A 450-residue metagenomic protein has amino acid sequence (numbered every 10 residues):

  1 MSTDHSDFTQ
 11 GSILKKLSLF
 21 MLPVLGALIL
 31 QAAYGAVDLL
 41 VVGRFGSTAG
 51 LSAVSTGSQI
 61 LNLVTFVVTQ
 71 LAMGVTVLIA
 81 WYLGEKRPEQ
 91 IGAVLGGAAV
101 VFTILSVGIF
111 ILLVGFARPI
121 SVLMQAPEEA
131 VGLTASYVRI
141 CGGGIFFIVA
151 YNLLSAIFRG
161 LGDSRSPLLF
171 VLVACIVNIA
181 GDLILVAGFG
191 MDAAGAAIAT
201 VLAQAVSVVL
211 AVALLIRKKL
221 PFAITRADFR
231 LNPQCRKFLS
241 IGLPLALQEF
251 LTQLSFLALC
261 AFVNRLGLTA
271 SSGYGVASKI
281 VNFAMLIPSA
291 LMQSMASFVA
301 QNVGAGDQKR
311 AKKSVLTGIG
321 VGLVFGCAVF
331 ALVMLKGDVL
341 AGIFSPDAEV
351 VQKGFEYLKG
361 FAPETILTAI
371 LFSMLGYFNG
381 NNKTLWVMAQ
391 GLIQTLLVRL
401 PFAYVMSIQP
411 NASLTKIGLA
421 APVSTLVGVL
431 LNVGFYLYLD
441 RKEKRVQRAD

Functional and structural regions predicted by a protein language model:
M1-M21, I79-F146, G188-L243, V299-E364 (+1 more regions): Short alpha-helical transmembrane segments in multi-pass integral membrane proteins
F8-L40, R44-F45, Q59-G74, L78 (+7 more regions): N-terminal transmembrane alpha-helices
L19-D38, I140, A174, A203-S207 (+4 more regions): Transmembrane helical elements of multi-pass membrane transporters/channels
V24, L28, L40, V77 (+15 more regions): Transmembrane alpha-helix boundary and packing residues in multipass membrane permease domains and related
I29, A33-S52, S121-E128, I184-M191 (+4 more regions): Helix-terminus/linker motif at the lipid-water interface of multi-pass membrane proteins
L51-I111, I148-P167, G273-G337, T368-Q390: Small-residue-rich hydrophobic transmembrane alpha-helices
L63-F66, N178-D182, S207-V212, F283-L286 (+3 more regions): Hydrophobic transmembrane alpha-helices of multi-pass small-molecule transporters
A72, C141-R159, P167-C175, A196-V209 (+5 more regions): Short runs within selected transmembrane alpha-helices of multi-pass transporters and secretion channels
